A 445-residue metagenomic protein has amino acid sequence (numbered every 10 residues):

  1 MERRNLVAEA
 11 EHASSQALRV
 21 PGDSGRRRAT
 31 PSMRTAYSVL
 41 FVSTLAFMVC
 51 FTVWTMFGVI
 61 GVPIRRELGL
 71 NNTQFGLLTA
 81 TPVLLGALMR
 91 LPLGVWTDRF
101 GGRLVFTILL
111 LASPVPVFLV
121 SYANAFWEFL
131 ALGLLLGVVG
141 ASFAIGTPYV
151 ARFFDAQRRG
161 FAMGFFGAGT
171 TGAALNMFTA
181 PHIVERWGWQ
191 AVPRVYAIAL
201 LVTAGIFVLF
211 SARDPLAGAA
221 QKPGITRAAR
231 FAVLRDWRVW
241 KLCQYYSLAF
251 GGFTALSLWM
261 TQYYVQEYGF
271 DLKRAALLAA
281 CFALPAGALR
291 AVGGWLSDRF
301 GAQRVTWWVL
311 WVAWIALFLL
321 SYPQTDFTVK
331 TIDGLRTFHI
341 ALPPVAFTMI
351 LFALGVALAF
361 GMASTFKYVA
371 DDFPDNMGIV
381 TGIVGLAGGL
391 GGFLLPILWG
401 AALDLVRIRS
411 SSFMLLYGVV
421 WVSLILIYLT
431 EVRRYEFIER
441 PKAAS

Functional and structural regions predicted by a protein language model:
A13-V20, L209-F231, F437-A444: Flexible cytoplasmic inter-helical loops of multi-pass small-molecule transporters
F57-V59, W237-A288: Extracytoplasmic gate region of multi-pass secondary transporters
G69, G101, Y122-W127, D155 (+3 more regions): Helix-breaking motifs and short loop linkers at transmembrane-helix boundaries and internal kinks in secondary membrane
L88-W127: Conserved MFS/SLC helix-loop-helix module at the cytosolic interface between two early adjacent transmembrane helices
L132-G169: Cytoplasmic helix-loop-helix junction between adjacent transmembrane helices in 12-TM secondary transporters
F165-A212: Helix-loop-helix hairpin linking two adjacent transmembrane segments in secondary transporters
A197-A220, S423-E431: C-terminal membrane-cytosol helix-exit motif in multi-pass small-molecule transporters
Q303-S364: C-terminal transmembrane helical hairpin of 12-TM major facilitator-type secondary transporters
